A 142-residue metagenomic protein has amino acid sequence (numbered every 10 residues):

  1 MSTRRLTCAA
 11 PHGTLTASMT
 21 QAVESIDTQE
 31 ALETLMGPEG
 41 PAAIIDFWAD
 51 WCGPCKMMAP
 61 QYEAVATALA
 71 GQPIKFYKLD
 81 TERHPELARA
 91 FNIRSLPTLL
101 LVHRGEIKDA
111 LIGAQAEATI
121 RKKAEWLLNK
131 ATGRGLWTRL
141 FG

Functional and structural regions predicted by a protein language model:
T7, T14-L15: Short, positively charged and aromatic/hydrophobic N-terminal segments
E24-A42, P85: A short beta-strand-turn-helix
G40, W48-W51, S95: Short pre-active-site segment immediately N-terminal to redox-active cysteine/selenocysteine motifs in thiol-based
C52-C55, L99: The canonical Cys-X-X-Cys-His
P54-A70: Typically the conserved alpha-helix immediately C-terminal to a functionally engaged Cys/Sec in thioredoxin-like
I74-F76: Hydrophobic/aromatic anchor residues within beta-strands of the central parallel beta-sheet of Rossmann-like
L79-A88: Structural microenvironment flanking redox-active thiols in thiol-disulfide oxidoreductases
S95-G135: Non-catalytic, surface beta->alpha helical segment in thiol-disulfide oxidoreductase systems
